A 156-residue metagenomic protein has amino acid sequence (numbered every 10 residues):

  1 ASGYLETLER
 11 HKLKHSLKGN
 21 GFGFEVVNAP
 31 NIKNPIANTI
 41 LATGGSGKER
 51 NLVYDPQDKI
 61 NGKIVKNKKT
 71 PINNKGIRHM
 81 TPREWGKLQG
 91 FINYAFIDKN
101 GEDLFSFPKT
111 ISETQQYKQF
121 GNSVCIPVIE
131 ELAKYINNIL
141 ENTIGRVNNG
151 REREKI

Functional and structural regions predicted by a protein language model:
E6-I156: C-terminal target-recognition/interaction regions appended to catalytic cores
